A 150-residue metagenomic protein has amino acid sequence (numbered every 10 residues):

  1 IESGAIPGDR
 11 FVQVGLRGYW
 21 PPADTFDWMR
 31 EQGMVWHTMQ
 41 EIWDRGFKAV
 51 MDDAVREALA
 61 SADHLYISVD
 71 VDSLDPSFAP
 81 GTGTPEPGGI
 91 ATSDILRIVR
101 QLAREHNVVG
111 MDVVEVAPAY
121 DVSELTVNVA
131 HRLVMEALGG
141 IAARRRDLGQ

Functional and structural regions predicted by a protein language model:
I1-Q150: Conserved alpha-helical scaffold segments that buttress catalytic/binding sites
